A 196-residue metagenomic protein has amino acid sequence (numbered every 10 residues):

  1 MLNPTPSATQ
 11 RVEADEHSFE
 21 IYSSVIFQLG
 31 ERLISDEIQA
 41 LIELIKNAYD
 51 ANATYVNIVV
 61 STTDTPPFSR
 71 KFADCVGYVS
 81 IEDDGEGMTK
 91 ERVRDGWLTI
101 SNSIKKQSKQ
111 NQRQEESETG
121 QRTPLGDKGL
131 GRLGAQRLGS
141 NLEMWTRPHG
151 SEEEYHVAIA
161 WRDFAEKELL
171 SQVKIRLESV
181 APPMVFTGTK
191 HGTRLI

Functional and structural regions predicted by a protein language model:
M1-I196: GHKL (Bergerat-fold) ATPase N-terminal catalytic module, capturing the glycine-rich phosphate-binding loop and acidic
